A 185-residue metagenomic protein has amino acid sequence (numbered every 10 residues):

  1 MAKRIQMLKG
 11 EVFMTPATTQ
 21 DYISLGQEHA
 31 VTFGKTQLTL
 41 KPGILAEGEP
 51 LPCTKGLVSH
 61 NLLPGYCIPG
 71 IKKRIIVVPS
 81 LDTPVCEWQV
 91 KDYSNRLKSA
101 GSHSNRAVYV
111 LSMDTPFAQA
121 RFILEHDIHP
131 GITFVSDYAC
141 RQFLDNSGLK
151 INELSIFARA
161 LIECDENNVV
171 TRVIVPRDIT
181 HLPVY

Functional and structural regions predicted by a protein language model:
A2-Y185: Chalcogenol-based redox active-site neighborhoods
